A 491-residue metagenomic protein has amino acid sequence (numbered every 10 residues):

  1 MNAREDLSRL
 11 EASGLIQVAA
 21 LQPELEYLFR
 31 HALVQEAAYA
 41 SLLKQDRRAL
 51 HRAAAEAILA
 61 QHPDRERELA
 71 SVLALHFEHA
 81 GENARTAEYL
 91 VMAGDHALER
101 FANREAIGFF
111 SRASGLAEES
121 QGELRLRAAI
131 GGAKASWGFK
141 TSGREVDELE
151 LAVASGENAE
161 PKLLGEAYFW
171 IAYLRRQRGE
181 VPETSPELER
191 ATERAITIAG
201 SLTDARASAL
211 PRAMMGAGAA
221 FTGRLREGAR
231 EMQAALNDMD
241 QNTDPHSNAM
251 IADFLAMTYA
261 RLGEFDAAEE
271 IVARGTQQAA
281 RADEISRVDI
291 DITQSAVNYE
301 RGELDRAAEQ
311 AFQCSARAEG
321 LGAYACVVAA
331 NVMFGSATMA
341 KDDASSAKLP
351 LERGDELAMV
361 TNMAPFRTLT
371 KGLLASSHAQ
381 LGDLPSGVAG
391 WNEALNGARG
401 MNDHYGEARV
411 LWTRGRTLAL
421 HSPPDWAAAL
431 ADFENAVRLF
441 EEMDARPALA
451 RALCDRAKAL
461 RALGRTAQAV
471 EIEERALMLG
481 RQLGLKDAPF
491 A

Functional and structural regions predicted by a protein language model:
M1-G108, R112-A117: Short secondary-structure boundary elements
S8, E56, S71-A74, E78 (+18 more regions): Alpha-solenoid helical repeat scaffolds
A20, Q61-R67, H79-A80, R100-F101 (+11 more regions): Short coil/turn linkers that connect adjacent helices within long alpha-helical scaffolds, especially alpha-solenoid
A37, L75, M92-E99, R127-S142 (+9 more regions): Tandem amphipathic alpha-helical repeat scaffolds
R65-E68, V72, R85, E105 (+14 more regions): Structural signature of alpha-solenoid helical repeat junctions
N83-A205, K486, F490: Flexible inter-repeat linkers and adjacent short helices within tandem amphipathic alpha-helical repeat scaffolds
A389, G400-A491: C-terminal non-catalytic interaction modules
